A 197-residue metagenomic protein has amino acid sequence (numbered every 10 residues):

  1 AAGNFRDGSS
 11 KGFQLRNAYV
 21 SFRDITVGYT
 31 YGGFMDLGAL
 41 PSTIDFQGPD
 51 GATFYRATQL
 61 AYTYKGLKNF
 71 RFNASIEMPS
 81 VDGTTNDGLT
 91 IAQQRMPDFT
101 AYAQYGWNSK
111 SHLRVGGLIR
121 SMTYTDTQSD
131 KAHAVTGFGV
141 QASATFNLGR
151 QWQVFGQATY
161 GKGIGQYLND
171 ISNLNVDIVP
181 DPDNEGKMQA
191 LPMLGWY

Functional and structural regions predicted by a protein language model:
A1-D82, R95-M96, T100, Q104-W107 (+2 more regions): Outer membrane beta-barrel
R6-K11, L15, L37-Q47, P79 (+3 more regions): Outer-membrane beta-barrel translocator domains and adjoining extracellular loop/strand segments of Gram-negative
S10-G12, A52-F54, Q93-M96, A132-T136 (+1 more regions): Short sequence motifs at beta-strands and strand-loop junctions characteristic of Gram-negative outer-membrane
Y105-Y197: Detector for outer-membrane/organellar transmembrane beta-barrel domains, recognizing the amphipathic beta-strand
